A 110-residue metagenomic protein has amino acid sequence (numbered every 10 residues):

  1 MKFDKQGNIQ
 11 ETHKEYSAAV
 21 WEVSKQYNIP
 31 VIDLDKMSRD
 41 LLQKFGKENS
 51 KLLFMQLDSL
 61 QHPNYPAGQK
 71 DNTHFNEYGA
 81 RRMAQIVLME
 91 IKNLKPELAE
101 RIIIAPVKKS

Functional and structural regions predicted by a protein language model:
M1-S110: Catalytic His-Asp segment of secreted/periplasmic serine-dependent ester chemistry enzymes
